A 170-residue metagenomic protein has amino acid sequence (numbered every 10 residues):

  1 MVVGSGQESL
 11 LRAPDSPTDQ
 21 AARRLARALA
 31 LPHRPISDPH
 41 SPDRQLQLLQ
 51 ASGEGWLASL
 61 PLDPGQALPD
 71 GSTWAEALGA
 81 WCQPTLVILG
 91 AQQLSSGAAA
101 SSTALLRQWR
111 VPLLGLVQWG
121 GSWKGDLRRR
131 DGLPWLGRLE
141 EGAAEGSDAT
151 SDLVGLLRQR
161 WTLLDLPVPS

Functional and structural regions predicted by a protein language model:
M1-S52: Extended, compositionally biased accessory segments flanking or bridging domains
R23, L46, S151-R158: Generic detector of well-ordered alpha-helical segments enriched in charged/polar residues, highlighting helical
L31-R34, L133, L166-V168: Intrinsic-disorder/low-complexity coil detector
S52-A58: Loop/turn-to-beta-strand initiation segments
L60-L156: Conserved catalytic-core segment of NTP-binding enzymes
G155-S170: C-terminal-of-GTPase-core extension/linker across diverse P-loop GTPases
